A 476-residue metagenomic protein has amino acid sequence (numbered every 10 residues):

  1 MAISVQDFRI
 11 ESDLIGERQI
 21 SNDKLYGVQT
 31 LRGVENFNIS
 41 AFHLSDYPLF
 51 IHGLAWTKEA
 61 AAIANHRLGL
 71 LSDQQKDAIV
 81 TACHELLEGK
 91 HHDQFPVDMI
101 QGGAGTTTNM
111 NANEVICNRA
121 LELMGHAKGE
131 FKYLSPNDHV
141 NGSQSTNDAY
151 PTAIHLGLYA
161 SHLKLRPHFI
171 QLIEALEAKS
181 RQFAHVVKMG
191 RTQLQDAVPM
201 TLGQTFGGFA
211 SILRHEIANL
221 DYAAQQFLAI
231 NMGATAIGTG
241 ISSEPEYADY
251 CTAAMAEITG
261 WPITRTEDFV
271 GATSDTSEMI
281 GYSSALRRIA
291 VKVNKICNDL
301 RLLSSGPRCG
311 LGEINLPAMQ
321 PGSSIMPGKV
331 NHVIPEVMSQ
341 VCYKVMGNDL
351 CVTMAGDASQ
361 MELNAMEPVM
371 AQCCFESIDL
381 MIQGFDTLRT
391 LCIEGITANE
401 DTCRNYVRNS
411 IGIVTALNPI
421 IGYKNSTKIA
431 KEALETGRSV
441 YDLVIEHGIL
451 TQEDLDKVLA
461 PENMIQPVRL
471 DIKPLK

Functional and structural regions predicted by a protein language model:
A2-K476: Conserved, well-structured ligand/cofactor-binding cores
